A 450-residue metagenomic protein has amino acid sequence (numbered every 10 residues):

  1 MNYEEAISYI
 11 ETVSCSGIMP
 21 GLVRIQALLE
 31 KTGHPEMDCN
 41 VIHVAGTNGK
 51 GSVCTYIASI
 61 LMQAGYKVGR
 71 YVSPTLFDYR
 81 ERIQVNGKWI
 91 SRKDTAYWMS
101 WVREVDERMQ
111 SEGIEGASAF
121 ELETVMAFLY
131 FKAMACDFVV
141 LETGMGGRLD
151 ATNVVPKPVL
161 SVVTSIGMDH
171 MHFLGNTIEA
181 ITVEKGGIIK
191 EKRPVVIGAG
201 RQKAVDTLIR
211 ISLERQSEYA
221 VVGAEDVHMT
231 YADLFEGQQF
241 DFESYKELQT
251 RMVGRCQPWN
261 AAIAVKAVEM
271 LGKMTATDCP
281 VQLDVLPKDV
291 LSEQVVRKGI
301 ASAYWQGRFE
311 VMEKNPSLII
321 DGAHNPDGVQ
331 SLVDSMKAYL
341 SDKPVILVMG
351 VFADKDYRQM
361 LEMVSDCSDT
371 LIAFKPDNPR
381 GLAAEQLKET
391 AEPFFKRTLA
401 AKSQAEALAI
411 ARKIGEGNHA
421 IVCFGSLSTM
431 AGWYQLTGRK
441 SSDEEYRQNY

Functional and structural regions predicted by a protein language model:
M1-N48, S52-K67, L76-D78, A135 (+2 more regions): N-terminal leader/targeting and accessory segments in enzymes
L22, Q26-M37, Q63-P156, H172 (+1 more regions): ATP-dependent carboxylate-amine ligase catalytic core
C39, M109-E112, M134-T143, P158-L248 (+2 more regions): Acidic, Mg2+-coordinating active-site environments of NTP-dependent enzymes
V72, G198-A199, I211-D233, T250-R255 (+6 more regions): Beta-strand->loop->alpha-helix junctions that form or flank phosphate-binding loops in nucleotide-handling enzymes
M134-D137, D342, G417-N418: Short, high-confidence coil segments that cap the C-terminus of an alpha-helix and link into the following beta-strand
F138-T143, L149-V162, I166-H170, A180 (+1 more regions): Nucleotide phosphate-binding/pyrophosphate-handling subdomain across enzymes that bind or process nucleotide phosphates
R201-A220, S317-I320, P326, L361-A420: C-terminal helical cap/extension that packs against the catalytic core of soluble nucleotide-cofactor enzymes
P376-R380, D443-Y450: Short, flexible loop segments at boundaries between secondary-structure elements
